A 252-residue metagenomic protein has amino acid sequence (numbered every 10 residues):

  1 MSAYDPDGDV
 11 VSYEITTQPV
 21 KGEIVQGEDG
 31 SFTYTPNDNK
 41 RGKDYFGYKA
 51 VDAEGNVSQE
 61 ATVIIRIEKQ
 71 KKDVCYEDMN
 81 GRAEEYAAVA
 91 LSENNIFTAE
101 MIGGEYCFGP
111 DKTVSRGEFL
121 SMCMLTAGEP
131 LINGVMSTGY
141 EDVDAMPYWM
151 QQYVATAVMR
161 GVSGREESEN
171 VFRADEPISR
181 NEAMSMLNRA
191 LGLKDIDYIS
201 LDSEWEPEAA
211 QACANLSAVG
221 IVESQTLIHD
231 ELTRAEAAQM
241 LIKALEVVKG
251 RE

Functional and structural regions predicted by a protein language model:
M1-T35: Surface-exposed or secretory-pathway low-complexity segments enriched in glycine-proline and Ser/Thr/acidic residues
S31, K43-G47: Short, conserved beta-strand segments of beta-strand-rich sandwich/propeller modules, principally
P36, A50-D52: Conserved structural position at the C-terminal beta-strand of extracellular beta-sandwich adhesion modules
D38-G42: Surface-exposed, short loops/turns at beta-strand junctions within beta-sandwich domains
K43-D44, N56-V63: Extracellular and select intracellular beta-sandwich modules with Ser/Thr-enriched, small-residue motifs on
I64-E85, T98-L120, M124-Q151, R160-N181 (+3 more regions): Feature responds to low-complexity, polar/acidic, surface-exposed segments characteristic of secreted/exported proteins
S92-E93, V154, V158-M159, S217: Alpha-helix C-terminal capping/helix-coil junction sites
